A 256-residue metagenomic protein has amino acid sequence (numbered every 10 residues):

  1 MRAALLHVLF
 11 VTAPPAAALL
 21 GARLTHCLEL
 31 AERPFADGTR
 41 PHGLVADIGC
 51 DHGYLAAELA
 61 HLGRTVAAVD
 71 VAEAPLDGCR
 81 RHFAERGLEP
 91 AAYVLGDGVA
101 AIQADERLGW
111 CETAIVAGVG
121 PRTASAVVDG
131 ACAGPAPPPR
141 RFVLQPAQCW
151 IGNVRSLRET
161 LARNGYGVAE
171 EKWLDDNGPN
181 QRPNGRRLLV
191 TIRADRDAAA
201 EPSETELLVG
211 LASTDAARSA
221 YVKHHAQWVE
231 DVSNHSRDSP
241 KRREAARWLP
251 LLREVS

Functional and structural regions predicted by a protein language model:
M1-A18: N-terminal chloroplast transit peptides
L19-H26, A100-A104, G109-V116, R122-S256: Class I S-adenosyl-L-methionine
L19-T39, A57: S-adenosyl-L-methionine
H42-D51: Conserved class I S-adenosyl-L-methionine
H52-R64: Conserved SAM-binding loop of SAM-dependent methyltransferases across substrates and taxa, primarily the Class I
T65-D70: Conserved SAM-binding motif I beta-strand of class I
A72-A74: Conserved SAM/SAH-binding beta-strand->alpha-helix loop
D77-L108: S-adenosyl-L-methionine
